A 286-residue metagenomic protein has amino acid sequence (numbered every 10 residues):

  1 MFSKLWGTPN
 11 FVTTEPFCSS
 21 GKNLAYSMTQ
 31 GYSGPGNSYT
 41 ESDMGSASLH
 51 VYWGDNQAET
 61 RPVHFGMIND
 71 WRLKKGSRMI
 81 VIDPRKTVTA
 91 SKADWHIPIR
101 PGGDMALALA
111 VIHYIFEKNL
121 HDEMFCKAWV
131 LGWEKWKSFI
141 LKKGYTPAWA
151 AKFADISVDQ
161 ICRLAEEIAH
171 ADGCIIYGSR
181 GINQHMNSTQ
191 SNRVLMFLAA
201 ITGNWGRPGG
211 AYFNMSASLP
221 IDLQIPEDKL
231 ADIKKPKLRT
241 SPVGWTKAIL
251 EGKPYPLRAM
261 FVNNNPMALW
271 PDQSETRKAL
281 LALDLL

Functional and structural regions predicted by a protein language model:
M1-S216, D228-L286: Cofactor-pocket helix-loop regions in the catalytic cores of large enzyme subunits
M215-L223: Short glycine-cluster motifs
